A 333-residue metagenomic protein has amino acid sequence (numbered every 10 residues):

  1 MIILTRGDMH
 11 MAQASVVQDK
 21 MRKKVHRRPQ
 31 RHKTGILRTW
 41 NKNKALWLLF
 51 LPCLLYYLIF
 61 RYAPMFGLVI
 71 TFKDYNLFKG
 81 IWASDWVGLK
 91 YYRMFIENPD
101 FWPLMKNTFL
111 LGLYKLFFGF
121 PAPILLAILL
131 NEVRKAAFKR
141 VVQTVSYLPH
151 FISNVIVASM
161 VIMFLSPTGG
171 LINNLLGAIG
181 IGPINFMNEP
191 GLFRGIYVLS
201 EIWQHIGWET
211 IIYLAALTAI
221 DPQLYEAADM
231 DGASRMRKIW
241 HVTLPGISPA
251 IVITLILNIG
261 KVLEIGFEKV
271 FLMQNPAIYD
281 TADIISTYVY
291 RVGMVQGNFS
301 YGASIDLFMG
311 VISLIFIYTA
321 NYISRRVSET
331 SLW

Functional and structural regions predicted by a protein language model:
I2-T39: Short, Lys/Arg-rich, polar N-terminal cytosolic tail immediately upstream of the first transmembrane signal-anchor
T39-W333: A structural signal for multi-pass alpha-helical bundles of membrane permease subunits that mediate small-molecule
